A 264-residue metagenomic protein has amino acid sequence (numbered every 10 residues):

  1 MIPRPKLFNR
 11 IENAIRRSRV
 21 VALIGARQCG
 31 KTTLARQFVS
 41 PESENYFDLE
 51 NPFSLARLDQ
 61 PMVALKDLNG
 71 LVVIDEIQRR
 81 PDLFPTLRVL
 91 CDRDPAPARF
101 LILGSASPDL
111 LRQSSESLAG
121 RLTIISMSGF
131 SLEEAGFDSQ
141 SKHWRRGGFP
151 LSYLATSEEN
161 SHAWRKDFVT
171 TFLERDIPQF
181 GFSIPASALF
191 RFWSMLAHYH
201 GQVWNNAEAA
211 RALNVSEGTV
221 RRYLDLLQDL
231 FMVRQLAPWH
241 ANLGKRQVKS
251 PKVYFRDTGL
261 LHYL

Functional and structural regions predicted by a protein language model:
M1-E12, F190: N-terminal pre-Walker A segment at the start of P-loop NTPase domains
L23: Hydrophobic anchor at the beta1->P-loop junction of P-loop NTPases
A26: P-loop (Walker A) phosphate-binding loop of NTP-binding proteins
K31: Conserved lysine of the Walker
L34, F38: Hydrophobic positions on the alpha1 helix immediately C-terminal to the Walker A/P-loop
F84-P108, S115-E116: Conserved catalytic/switch belt of AAA+ P-loop NTPases
P108-T123, D138-S139: Short regulatory helix/loop adjacent to the ATP-binding pocket of P-loop NTPases
E158, A163-L264: Accessory nucleic acid-recognition modules appended to NTPase machines
